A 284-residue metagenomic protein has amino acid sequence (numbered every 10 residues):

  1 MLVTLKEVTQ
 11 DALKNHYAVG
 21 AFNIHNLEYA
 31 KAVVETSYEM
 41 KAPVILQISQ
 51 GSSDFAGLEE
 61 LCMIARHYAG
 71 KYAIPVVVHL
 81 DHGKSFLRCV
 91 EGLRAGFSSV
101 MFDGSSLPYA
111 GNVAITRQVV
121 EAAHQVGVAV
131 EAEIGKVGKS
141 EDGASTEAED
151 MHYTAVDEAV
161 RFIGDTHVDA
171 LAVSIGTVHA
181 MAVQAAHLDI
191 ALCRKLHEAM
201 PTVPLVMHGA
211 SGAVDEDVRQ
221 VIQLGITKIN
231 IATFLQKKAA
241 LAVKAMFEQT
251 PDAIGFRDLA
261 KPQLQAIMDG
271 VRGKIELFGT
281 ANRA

Functional and structural regions predicted by a protein language model:
V3-D11, N15, H25-G51, E59-P75 (+6 more regions): Alpha/beta enzyme core
Y17-H25, S49-S53, D258, P262: A short N-terminal beta->alpha junction/helix N-cap motif
A56: N-terminal beta-loop-helix "entrance" segment that forms/cooperates in small-molecule cofactor or anionic ligand
E149-H152, I229, T233, A253 (+1 more regions): Hydrophobic alpha-helical scaffolding
M207-G209: Thr-Gly-centered strand-to-loop micro-motif
A245-A284: Extended, intrinsically disordered, low-complexity segments
